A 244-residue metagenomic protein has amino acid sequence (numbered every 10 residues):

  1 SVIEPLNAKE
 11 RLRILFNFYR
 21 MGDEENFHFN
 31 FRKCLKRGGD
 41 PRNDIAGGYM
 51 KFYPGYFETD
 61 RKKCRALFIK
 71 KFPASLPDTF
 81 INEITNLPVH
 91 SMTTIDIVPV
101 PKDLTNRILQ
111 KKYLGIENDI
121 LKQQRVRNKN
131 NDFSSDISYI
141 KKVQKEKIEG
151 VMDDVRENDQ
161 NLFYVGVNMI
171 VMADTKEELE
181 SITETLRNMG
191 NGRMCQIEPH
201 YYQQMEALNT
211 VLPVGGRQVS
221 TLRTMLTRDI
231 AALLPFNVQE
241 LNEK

Functional and structural regions predicted by a protein language model:
S1-V238: Extended, folded cores of ATP/NTP-driven motor/assembly subunits in large transport and secretion machines
V238-K244: N-terminal pre-Walker A segment at the start of P-loop NTPase domains
